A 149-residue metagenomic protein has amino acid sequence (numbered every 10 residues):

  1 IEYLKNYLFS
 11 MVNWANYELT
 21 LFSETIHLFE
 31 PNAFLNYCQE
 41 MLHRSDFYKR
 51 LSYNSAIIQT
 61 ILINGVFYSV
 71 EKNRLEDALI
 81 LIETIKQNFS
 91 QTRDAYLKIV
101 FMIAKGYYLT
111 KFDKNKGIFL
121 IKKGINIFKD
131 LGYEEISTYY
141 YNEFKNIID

Functional and structural regions predicted by a protein language model:
I1, F34-L35, L75-L79, G117-I118 (+2 more regions): Solenoid-repeat scaffolds in large eukaryotic assemblies
I1-R74: Mid-protein regulatory/catalytic core that forms ligand/cofactor-binding pockets and protein-protein interaction
Y3-F9, L42-K49, I80-Q91, K122-Y133: Amphipathic alpha-helical segments of tetratricopeptide repeats
W14-T20, S52-T60, F89-F101, L131-Y141: Alpha-solenoid helical repeat architecture
T20, E24, T60, N64-Y68 (+2 more regions): "A position-specific structural signal for the A-helix of alpha-solenoid helical repeats
F29, N73, F112-D113, G132: Residue-level detector of the short coil/turn that links helix A to helix B within each tetratricopeptide repeat
F67-K111: Intrinsically disordered, low-complexity segments enriched in Gly and acidic/Ser/Thr residues that form flexible
K114-D149: C-terminal non-catalytic interaction modules
